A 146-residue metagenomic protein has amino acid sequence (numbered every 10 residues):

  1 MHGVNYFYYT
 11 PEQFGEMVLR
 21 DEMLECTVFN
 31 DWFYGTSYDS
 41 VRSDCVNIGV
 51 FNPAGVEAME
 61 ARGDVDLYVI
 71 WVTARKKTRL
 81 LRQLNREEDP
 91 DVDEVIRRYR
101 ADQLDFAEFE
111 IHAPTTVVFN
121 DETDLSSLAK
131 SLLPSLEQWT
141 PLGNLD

Functional and structural regions predicted by a protein language model:
M1-N47, F51-A54: ATP-dependent small-molecule kinase phosphotransfer cores that center on conserved nucleotide phosphate-binding segments
G3-V4, L84-P90: Short glycine-enriched, charge-decorated loop/helix-capping segments at active-site entrances that position
F7, Y68-I70, T116-F119: Hydrophobic/aromatic beta-strand patches that form the interior of the parallel beta-sheet core in alpha/beta enzyme
D39-R42, A61-V65, F109-I111: Conserved catalytic network of the ASCE P-loop NTPase/AAA+ motor domain
I48-N52, R62-N85: Conserved phosphate-donor/acceptor-positioning beta-strand/loop module used by diverse small-molecule
E57-M59, K77-R82, L125-L128: Switch/connector loops and helix/strand junctions flanking conserved nucleotide-binding motifs in nucleotide-processing
E88-D146: Small-molecule kinase domains that catalyze NTP-dependent phosphoryl transfer to phosphate-bearing small molecules
